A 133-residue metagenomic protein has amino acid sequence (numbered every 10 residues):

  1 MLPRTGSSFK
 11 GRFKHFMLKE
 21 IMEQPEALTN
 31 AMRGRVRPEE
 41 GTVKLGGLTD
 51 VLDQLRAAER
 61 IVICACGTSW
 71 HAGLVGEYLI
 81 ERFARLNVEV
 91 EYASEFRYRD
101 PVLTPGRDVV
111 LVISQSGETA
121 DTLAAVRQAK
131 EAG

Functional and structural regions predicted by a protein language model:
M1-E59, S69, Y78, R82-F83 (+2 more regions): N-terminal segments that mediate ammonia production and transfer in glutamine-dependent amidotransferase systems
E59-G133: Glycine-rich phosphate-binding loops that contact phosphosugars or nucleotide phosphates
